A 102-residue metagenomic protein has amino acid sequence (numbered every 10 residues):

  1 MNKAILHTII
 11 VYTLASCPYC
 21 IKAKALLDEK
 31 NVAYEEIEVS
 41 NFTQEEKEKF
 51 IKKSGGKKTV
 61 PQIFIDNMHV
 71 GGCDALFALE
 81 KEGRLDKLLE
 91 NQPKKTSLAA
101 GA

Functional and structural regions predicted by a protein language model:
M1-I10, L89, K94-A99: Extracytoplasmic thiol/disulfide redox context detector
M1-I37: Local sequence-structure signature of Cys/Sec-based thiol-disulfide redox active-site neighborhoods
P18, E45, G71: Short alpha-helical
V39-K58, R84-E90: Thioredoxin-like thiol-disulfide oxidoreductase module
I51-G71: Short, structured active-site "lid" loops
I65-K95: Non-catalytic, surface beta->alpha helical segment in thiol-disulfide oxidoreductase systems
